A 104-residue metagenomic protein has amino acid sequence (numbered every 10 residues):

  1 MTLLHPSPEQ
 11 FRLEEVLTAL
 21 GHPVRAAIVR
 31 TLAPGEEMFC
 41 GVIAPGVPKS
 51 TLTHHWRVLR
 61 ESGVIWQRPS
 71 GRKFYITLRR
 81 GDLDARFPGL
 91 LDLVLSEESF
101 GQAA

Functional and structural regions predicted by a protein language model:
M1-L13, T18, R30-P34, R79-A104: Amphipathic alpha-helical dimerization/coiled-coil segments that flank or bridge DNA-binding/regulatory modules
H5, H22, H54-H55: Histidine (H) residue identity feature
E14-P48, S70-D82: N-terminal helix-turn-helix DNA-binding core of bacterial DNA-binding proteins
L17, F39, L52, I65 (+1 more regions): Extended interaction regions within the primary functional domain
A33-E36, T51, R60, L91: Residue-level detector of secondary-structure transition/capping positions
G41-S62: Canonical helix-turn-helix DNA-binding module
W56-R57, P69, A104: Compositionally biased, intrinsically disordered low-complexity segments enriched in polar/proline residues
G63-S70: A short, conserved structural fragment
